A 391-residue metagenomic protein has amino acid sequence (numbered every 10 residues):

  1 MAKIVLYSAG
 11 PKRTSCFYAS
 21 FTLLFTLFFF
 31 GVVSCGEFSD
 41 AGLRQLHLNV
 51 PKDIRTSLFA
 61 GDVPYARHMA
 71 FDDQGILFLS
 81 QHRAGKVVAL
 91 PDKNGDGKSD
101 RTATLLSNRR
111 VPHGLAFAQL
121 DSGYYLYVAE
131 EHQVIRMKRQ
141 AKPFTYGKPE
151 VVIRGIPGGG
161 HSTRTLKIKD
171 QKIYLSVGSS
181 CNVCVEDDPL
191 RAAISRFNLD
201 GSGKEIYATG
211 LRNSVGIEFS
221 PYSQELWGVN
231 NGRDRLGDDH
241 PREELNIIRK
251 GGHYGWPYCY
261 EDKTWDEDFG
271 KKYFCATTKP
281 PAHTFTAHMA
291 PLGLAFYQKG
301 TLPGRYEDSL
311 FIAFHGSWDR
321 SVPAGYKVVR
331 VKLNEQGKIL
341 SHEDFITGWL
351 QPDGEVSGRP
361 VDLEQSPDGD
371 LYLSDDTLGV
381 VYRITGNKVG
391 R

Functional and structural regions predicted by a protein language model:
E37-K52, T163, S179-N182, R196-S202 (+5 more regions): Beta-propeller domain segments
S57-Q81, A290-G293, I312: Beta-strand-rich domains and repeat architectures in extracellular enzymes and scaffolds, especially beta-propellers
F59-V63, T104-R109, I153-G158, I206-G210 (+3 more regions): Surface loop/turn motifs at the tips and blade-to-blade linkers of beta-strand repeat domains
M69, L115, L166, S214-I217 (+2 more regions): Hydrophobic core register within WD40 beta-propeller blades
I76-F78, Y125-Y127, K172-S176, E225-W227 (+2 more regions): Conserved beta-propeller blade signature
K86-V88, Q133-I135, A193-S195, E244 (+2 more regions): A short loop-to-beta-strand structural motif that recurs across blades of beta-propeller domains
G95-R101, F144: Acidic, glycine-anchored loop motifs typical of Ca2+
H132-I168: Asp-box/WD-like beta-propeller blade repeats and closely related beta-sheet repeat scaffolds
